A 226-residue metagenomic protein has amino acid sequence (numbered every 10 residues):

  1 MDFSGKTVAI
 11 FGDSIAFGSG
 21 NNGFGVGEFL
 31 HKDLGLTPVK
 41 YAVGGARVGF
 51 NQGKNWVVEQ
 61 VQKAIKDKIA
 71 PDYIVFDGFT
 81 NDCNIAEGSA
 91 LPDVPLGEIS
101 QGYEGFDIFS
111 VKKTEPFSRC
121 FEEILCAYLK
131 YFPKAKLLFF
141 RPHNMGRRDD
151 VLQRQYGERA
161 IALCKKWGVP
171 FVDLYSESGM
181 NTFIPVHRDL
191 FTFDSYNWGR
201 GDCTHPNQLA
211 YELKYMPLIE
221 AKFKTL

Functional and structural regions predicted by a protein language model:
D2, K6-I10, I15-E115, R119: Conserved SGNH/GDSL esterase-like catalytic core that processes O-acyl groups on lipids and polysaccharides
L34, Y131-P133, W167: Helix C-cap/helix->beta junction micro-motif
T37-V39, K136, G168-P170: Conserved beta-strand segments of alpha/beta enzyme cores
K63-A64, E123-Y131, L218-A221: A generic secondary-structure signal
D77, F140, Y175: A cross-family glycoside hydrolase active-site/sugar-binding cleft signature
N81, E122-E158: Active-site segments of SGNH/GDSL-like serine hydrolases that catalyze O-acetyl group transfer/hydrolysis on lipids
T114-F121, G157, Y211: Aromatic/hydrophobic pocket-lining residues that form the small-molecule binding cavity in soluble enzyme cores
H143-L226: Catalytic His-Asp segment of secreted/periplasmic serine-dependent ester chemistry enzymes
